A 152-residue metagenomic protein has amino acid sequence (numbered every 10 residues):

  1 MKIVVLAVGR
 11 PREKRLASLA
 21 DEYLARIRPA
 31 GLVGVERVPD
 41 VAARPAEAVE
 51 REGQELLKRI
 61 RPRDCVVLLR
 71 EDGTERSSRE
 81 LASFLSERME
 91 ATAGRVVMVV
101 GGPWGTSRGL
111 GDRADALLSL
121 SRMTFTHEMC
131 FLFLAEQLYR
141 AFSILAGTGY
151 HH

Functional and structural regions predicted by a protein language model:
M1-I27: N-terminal beta1-alpha1 ligand-phosphate binding loop
V5, V67, G101, L134: Conserved RecA-like P-loop NTPase ATPase core
L6, E36, V67, A116-L118: Hydrophobic/aromatic beta-strand patches that form the interior of the parallel beta-sheet core in alpha/beta enzyme
P11, E71-T74, G102-G105: Short glycine-rich anion-binding loops that position phosphate/pyrophosphate groups of nucleotides and phosphorylated
A17-A20, V49-E50, S78-A82, G111 (+1 more regions): Conserved strand-to-helix beginnings and helix N-cap segments that scaffold or border functional pockets
L32-V97: S-adenosyl-L-methionine/SAH cofactor-binding core of RNA-modifying enzymes
S86-T124: A mid-sequence interfacial segment
R108-H152: Structured adenosyl-cofactor binding patch, chiefly the S-adenosyl-L-methionine
